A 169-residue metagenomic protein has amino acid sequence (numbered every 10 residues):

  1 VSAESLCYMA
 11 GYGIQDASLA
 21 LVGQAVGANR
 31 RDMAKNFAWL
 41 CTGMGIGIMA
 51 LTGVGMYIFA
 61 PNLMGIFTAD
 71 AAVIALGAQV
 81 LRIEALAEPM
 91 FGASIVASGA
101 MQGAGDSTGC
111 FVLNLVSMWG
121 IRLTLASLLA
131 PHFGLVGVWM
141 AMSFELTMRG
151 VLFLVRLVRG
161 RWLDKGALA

Functional and structural regions predicted by a protein language model:
V1-A60, F91-L113: Small-residue-rich hydrophobic transmembrane alpha-helices
Y12-Q15, E84-G103, G109-W119, L125 (+1 more regions): Short runs within selected transmembrane alpha-helices of multi-pass transporters and secretion channels
V22-A87, L129-A169: Short alpha-helical transmembrane segments in multi-pass integral membrane proteins
